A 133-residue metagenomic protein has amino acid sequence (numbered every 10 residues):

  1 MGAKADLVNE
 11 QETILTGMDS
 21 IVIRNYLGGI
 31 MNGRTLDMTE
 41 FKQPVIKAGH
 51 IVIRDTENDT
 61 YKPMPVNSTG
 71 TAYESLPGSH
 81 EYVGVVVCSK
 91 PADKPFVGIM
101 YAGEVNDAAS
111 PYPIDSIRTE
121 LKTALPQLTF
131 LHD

Functional and structural regions predicted by a protein language model:
M1-D133: Surface-exposed, low-hydrophobicity beta-strand/loop segments enriched in small/polar/acidic residues
